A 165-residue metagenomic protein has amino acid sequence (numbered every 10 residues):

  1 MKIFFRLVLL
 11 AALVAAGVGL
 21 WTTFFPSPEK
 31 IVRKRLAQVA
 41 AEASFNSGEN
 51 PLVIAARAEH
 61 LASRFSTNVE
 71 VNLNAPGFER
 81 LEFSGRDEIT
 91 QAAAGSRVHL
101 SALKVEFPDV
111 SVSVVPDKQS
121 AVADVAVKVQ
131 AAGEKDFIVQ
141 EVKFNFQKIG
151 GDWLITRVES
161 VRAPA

Functional and structural regions predicted by a protein language model:
F5-T22: Hydrophobic membrane-insertion alpha-helices, especially the h-region of bacterial N-terminal signal peptides
P26, K30, P51-A55, R80-D87 (+1 more regions): Soluble non-cytosolic domains of exported or imported proteins
P28-H60, R64: Short, aromatic-enriched amphipathic alpha-helices that serve as compact interaction elements
L36, A75-G77, D109-S111, V125-V129 (+2 more regions): A mature extracytoplasmic/lumenal domain signature
A37, A41-S44, S66, E70 (+2 more regions): Sec-exported extracytoplasmic/periplasmic mature domains
E59-E79: Short, solvent-exposed secondary-structure junction/capping segments
S84, E88-G133: Surface-exposed, charged secondary-structure patches
S120-D124, E134-A165: Short beta-strand edge/turn micro-motifs at domain boundaries
